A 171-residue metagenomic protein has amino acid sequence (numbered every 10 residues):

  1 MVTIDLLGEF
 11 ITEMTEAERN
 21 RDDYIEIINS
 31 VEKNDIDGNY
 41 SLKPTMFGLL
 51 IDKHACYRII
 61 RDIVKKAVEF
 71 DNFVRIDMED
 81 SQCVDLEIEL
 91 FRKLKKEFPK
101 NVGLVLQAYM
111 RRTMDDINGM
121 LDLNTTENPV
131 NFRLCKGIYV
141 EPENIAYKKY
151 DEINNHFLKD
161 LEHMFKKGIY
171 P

Functional and structural regions predicted by a protein language model:
M1-P171: Positively charged, amphipathic and often flexible ligand-engagement surfaces
